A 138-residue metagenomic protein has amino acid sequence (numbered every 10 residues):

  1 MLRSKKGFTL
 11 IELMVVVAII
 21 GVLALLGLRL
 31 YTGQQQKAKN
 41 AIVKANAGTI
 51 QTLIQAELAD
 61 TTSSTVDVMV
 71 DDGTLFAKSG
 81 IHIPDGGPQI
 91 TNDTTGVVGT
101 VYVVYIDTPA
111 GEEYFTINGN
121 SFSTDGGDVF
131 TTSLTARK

Functional and structural regions predicted by a protein language model:
M1, V43, T116-G119: Generic low-polarity alpha-helical segments
M1-L2, T135: Short intrinsically disordered, low-complexity coil segments enriched in acidic
L2-R3, Q36, L75, Q89: Short, low-complexity interaction segments enriched in Ser/Thr/Pro/Gly
R3-Y31: N-terminal single-pass transmembrane signal-anchor helix
S4-K5, V43-A45, A77, T91: Generic cytosolic/nucleocytoplasmic N-terminal low-complexity/intrinsically disordered segments
V15, G33, H82-G86: Glycine-centered flexibility motif
G33-D72: Conserved hydrophobic/amphipathic alpha-helical signal-anchor segments
A56-K138: Periplasmic/extracellular, small/polar-rich flexible segments of pilin-like filament-forming proteins
